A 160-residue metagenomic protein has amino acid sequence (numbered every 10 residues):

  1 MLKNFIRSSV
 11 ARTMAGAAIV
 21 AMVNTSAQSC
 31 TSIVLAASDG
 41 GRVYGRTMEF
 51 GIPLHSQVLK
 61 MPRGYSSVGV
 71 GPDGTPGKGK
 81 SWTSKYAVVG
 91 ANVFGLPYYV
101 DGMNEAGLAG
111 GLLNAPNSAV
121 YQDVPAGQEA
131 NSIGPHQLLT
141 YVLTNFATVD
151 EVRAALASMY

Functional and structural regions predicted by a protein language model:
L2-M14: Bacterial N-terminal signal peptides that target proteins for export
A15-A17, A27: Cleavable N-terminal signal peptides
G16, T75-V88, N145, V149-M159: Short, basic/low-complexity N-terminal boundary segments at the transition from targeting/disordered tails
A18-I19, Y141: Generic anion/oxyanion-binding catalytic loop in active/binding sites
M22-N24: N-terminal signal peptide c-region/cleavage motif recognized by signal peptidases
S29-A130: A contiguous strand-loop segment
A36, Q128-M159: Alpha/propeptide regions of enzymes that mature by internal proteolysis
